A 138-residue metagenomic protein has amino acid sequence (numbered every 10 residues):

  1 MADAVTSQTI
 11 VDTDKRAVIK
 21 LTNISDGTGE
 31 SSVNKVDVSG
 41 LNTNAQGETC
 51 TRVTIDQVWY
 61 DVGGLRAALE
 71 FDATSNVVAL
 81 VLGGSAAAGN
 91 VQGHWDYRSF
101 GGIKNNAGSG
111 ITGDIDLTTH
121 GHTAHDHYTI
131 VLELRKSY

Functional and structural regions predicted by a protein language model:
M1-G47: Solvent-exposed, flexible loop/coil segments flanking beta-strands in beta-rich domains
M1-T13, T119-Y138: C-terminal interaction-tip segments
V11-T13, T49-T54, D61-G63, A107-S109 (+1 more regions): Solvent-exposed loop and beta-edge segments used for protein-protein assembly and interaction
S25-V33, R66-A68, G121-I130: Short, surface-exposed beta-strand/loop "edge" segments at domain boundaries and coil↔beta transitions
K35-F71: Beta-rich globular "head" domains
G64-G84: Short, surface-exposed beta-strand/strand-loop-strand elements in extracellular ectodomains
V77-G102: An anionic, turn-rich surface loop/hairpin at beta-sheet edges that serves as a generic interaction/coordination patch
F100-H127: Noncatalytic modules at the cell exterior or secretory-pathway interfaces, chiefly beta-strand-rich lectin/adhesion
